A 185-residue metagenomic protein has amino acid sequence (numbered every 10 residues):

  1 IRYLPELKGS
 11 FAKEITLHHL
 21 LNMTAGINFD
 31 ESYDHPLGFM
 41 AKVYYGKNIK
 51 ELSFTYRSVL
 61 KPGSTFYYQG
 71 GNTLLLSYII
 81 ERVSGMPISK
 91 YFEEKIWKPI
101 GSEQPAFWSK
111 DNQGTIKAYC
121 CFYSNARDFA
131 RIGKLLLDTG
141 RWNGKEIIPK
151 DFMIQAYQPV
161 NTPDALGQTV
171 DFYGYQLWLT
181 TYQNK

Functional and structural regions predicted by a protein language model:
I1, L20, L52-F54, F66-I96 (+1 more regions): Alpha-helical scaffold elements that line and support the substrate/ligand-binding pocket of soluble hydrolases
I1-I27, T55-R57, S84-Y119, S124: Active-site helix/loop module of the DD-peptidase/beta-lactamase fold, centered on the serine-lysine SxxK catalytic
S10-E14, K42, G46, T65-T73 (+4 more regions): Solvent-exposed, acidic/flexible segments
E31-H35: Short, solvent-exposed loop/turn and secondary-structure capping segments
P36-T55: Amphipathic alpha-helical interface segments
G63-T65, I116-C120, K185: Active-site rim elements
E94, K98, S102-N161: Flexible, glycine-rich surface segments
Q104, I154-K185: Active-site Gly/Thr loop motif
